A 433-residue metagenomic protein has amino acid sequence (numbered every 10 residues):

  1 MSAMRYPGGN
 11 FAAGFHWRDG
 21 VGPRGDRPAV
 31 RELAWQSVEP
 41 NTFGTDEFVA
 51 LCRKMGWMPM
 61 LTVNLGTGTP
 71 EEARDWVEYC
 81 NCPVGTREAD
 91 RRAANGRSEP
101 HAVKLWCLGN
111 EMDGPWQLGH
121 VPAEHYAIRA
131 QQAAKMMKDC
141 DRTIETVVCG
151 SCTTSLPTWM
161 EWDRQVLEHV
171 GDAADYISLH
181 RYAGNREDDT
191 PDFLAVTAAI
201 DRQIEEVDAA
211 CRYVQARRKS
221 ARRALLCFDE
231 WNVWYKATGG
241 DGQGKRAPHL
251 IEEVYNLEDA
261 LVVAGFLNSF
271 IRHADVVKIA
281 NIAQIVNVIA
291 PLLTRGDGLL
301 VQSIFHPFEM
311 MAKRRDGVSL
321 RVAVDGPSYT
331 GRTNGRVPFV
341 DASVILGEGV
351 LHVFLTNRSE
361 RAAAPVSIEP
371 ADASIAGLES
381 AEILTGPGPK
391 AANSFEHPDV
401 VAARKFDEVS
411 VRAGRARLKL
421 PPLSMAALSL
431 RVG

Functional and structural regions predicted by a protein language model:
M1-G184, E205: N-terminal catalytic cores of secreted or lumenal carbohydrate-active enzymes
S2-G22, A224, N232-T238, L384-A392: Short, solvent-exposed beta-strand-terminating loops
C52, W76, W106, I177 (+6 more regions): Conserved, mostly hydrophobic/aromatic
A123-F266, H273, V324-G335: Noncatalytic carbohydrate-binding groove/subsite architecture in carbohydrate-active enzymes
D259-I289: Substrate-binding cleft of secreted/luminal carbohydrate-active enzymes
K278-V350: Glycan-recognition and catalytic regions of carbohydrate-active enzymes
A323-P338, R358-G433: C-terminal beta-sandwich/jelly-roll accessory domains of carbohydrate-active enzymes
V350-R358: Short, well-ordered beta-strand segments enriched in hydrophobic/aromatic residues
